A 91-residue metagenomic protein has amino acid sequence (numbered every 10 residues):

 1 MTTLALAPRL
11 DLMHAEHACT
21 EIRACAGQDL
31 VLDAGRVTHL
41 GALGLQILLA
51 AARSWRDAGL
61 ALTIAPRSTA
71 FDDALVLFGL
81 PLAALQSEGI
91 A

Functional and structural regions predicted by a protein language model:
M1-L43, I47-A91: STAS-like cytosolic regulatory interaction modules
